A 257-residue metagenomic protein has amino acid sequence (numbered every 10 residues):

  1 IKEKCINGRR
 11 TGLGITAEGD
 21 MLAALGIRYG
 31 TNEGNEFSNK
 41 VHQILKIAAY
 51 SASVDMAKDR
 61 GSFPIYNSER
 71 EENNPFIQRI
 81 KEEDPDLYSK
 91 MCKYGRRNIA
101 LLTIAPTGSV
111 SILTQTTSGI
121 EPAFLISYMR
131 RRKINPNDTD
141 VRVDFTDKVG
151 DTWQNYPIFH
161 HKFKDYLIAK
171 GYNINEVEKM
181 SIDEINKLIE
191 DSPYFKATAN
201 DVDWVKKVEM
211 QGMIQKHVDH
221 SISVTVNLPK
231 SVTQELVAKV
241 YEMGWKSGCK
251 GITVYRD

Functional and structural regions predicted by a protein language model:
I1-K2, I6, R10, I27-T107 (+2 more regions): Internal maturation/activation junctions in enzymes
K4-G26, K207-E209: Core structural elements
G12-G14, G61, Q154: Glycine-centered small-residue hotspots that permit tight backbone geometry or close packing
G14-A17, A49-S53, V237-V240: Extended, hydrophobic alpha-helical segments in both membrane/secreted and soluble proteins
G19-M21, E33, Q115, I126: Residue-level recognition of conserved structural "scaffold" positions that shape functional pockets and channels
M21-R28, I44, A48-F63, Y166-N173 (+5 more regions): Change "in soluble alpha/beta enzymes" to "in soluble alpha/beta proteins
K90-R97, L102-D257: Catalytic alpha/beta core of large soluble enzyme barrels
